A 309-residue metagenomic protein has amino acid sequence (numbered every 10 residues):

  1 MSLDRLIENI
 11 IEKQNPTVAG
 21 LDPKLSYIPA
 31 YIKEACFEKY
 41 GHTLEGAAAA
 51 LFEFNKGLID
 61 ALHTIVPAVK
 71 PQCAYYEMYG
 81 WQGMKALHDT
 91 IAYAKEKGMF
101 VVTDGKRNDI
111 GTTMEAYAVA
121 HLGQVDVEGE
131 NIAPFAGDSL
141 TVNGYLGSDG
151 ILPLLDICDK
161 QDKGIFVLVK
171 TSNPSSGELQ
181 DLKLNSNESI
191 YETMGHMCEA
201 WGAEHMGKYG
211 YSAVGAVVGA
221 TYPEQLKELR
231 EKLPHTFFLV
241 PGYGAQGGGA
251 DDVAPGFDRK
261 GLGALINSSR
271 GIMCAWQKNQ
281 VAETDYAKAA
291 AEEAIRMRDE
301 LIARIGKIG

Functional and structural regions predicted by a protein language model:
M1-A61, A282: N-terminal glycine-rich anion-binding loop in soluble enzyme alpha/beta folds
K13-T17, T64-P67, K97-M99, F135-D138 (+4 more regions): Short, well-ordered coil/turn segments that N-cap beta-strands
A19, V69, D104, L140 (+2 more regions): Conserved, mostly hydrophobic/aromatic
I59-I65, Y93-E96, L155-K160, R230-L233 (+1 more regions): Acidic (Asp/Glu)-rich catalytic clusters
I65-P67, P71-A133, Y222-Q225: N-terminal active-site wall of soluble small-molecule enzyme domains
D109-V214: Conserved anion-binding
A216, A220-N267, G271-A275: A C-terminal functional module that forms or caps the active site or interfaces directly with catalytic machinery
V253-R259, C274-G309: C-terminal helical cap(s) of enzyme catalytic domains, especially alpha/beta-barrels
